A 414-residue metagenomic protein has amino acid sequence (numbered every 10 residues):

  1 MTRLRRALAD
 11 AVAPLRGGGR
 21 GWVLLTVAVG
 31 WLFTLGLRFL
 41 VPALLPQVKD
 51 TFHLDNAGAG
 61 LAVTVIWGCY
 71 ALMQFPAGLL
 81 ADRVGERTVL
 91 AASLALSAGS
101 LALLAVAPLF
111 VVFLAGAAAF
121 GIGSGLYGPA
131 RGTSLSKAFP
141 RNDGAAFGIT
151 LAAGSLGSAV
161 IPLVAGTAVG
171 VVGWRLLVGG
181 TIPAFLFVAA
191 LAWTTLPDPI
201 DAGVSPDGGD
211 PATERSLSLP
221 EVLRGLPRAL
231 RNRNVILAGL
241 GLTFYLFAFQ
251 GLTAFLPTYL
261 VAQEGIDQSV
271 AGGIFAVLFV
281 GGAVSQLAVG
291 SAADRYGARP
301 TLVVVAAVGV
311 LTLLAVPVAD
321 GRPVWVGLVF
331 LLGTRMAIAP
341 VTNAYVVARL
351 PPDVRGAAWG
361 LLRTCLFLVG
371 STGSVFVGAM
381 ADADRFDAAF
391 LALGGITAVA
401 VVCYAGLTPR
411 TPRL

Functional and structural regions predicted by a protein language model:
V41-P42, R231-F279, A283-V284: Extracytoplasmic gate region of multi-pass secondary transporters
V48-K49, L80-A81, V164-V172, L260-V261 (+2 more regions): Interfacial helix-cap and linker-helix signal at transmembrane-aqueous boundaries of multi-pass secondary transporters
H53, G85, A105-V111, P140 (+3 more regions): Helix-breaking motifs and short loop linkers at transmembrane-helix boundaries and internal kinks in secondary membrane
L72-V111: Conserved MFS/SLC helix-loop-helix module at the cytosolic interface between two early adjacent transmembrane helices
L114-L156: Cytoplasmic helix-loop-helix junction between adjacent transmembrane helices in 12-TM secondary transporters
R141, T150-A202: Helix-loop-helix hairpin linking two adjacent transmembrane segments in secondary transporters
Y296-T342: C-terminal transmembrane helical hairpin of 12-TM major facilitator-type secondary transporters
V347-F386, L393: A late C-terminal transmembrane helix in Major Facilitator Superfamily
